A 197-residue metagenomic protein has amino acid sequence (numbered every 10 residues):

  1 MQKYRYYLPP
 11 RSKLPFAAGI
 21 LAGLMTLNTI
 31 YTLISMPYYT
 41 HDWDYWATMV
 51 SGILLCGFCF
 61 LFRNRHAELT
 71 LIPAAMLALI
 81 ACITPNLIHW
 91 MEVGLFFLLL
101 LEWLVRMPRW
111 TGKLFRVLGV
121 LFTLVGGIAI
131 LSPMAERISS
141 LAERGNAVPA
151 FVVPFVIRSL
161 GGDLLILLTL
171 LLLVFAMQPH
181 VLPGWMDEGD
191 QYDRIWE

Functional and structural regions predicted by a protein language model:
M1-P9: Short, Lys/Arg-rich, polar N-terminal cytosolic tail immediately upstream of the first transmembrane signal-anchor
Q2-K3, L27, H41, E188: A general marker of short, structured functional hotspots
L14-S35, W43-E143, P154-P183: Alpha-helical transmembrane segments and immediately adjacent membrane-interfacial amphipathic helices
A150-F151: Extended, hydrophobic alpha-helical membrane-active domains that insert into or remodel lipid bilayers
V181-E197: Short, highly charged, low-complexity non-transmembrane loops/tails of multi-pass membrane proteins
